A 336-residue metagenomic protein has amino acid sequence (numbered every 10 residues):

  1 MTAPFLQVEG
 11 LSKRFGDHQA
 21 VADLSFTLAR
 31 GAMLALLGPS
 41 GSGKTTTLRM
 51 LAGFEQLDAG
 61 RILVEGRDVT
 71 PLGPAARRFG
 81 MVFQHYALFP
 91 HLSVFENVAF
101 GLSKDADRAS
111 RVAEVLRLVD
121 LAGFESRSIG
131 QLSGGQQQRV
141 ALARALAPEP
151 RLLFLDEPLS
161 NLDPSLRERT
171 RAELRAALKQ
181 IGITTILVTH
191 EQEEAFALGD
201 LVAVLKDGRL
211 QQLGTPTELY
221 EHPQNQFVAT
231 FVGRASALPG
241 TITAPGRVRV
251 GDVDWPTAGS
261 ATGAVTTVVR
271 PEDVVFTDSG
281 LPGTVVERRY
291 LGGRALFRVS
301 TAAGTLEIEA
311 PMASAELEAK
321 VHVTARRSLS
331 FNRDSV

Functional and structural regions predicted by a protein language model:
L37-P39: The feature captures the beta-strand-to-loop junction immediately N-terminal to the Walker
A52: Helix-to-loop junction immediately C-terminal to a conserved catalytic motif
D58-R61, D207: Conserved coupling/switch loops of ABC nucleotide-binding domains, chiefly the family-specific signature
G60-D68: Conserved ABC transporter NBD signature motif
A76-G80, Q84, L88-F227: ABC ATPase nucleotide-binding domains
A235, G246-V336: Non-catalytic connector elements of ABC transporters
